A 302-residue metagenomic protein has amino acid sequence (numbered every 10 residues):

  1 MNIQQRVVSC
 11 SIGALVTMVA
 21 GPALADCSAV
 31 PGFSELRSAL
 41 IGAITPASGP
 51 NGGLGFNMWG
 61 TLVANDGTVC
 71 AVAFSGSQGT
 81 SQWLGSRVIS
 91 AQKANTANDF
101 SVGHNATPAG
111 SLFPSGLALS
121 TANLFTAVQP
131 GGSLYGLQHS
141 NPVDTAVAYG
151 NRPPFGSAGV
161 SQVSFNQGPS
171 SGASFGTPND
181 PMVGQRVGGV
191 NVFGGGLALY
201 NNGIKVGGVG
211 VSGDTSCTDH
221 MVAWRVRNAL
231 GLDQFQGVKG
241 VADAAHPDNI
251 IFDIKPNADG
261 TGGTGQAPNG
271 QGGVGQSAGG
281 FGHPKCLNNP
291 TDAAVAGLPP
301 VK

Functional and structural regions predicted by a protein language model:
M1-S11: Bacterial N-terminal signal peptides that target proteins for export
I12-V16: Hydrophobic helical h-region of N-terminal Sec-dependent signal peptides in bacterial secretory/periplasmic proteins
A20-P22: N-terminal signal peptide c-region/cleavage motif recognized by signal peptidases
A25-K302: Flexible, solvent-exposed loop/hinge segments and secondary-structure transition points
